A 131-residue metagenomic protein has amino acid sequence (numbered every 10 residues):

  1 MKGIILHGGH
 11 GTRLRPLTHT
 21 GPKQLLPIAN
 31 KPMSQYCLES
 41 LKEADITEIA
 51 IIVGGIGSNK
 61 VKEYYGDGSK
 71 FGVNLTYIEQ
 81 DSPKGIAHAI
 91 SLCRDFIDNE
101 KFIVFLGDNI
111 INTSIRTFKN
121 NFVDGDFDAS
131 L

Functional and structural regions predicted by a protein language model:
K2-I5, R13, P27, K31-L106 (+2 more regions): Conserved N-terminal catalytic core of the sugar/cofactor nucleotidyltransferase
H19-Q24: Short alpha-helical oligomerization interface
T113-L131: Conserved donor-nucleotide/metal-binding helix-loop-beta segment in metal-dependent transferases, i.e., the alpha-helix
